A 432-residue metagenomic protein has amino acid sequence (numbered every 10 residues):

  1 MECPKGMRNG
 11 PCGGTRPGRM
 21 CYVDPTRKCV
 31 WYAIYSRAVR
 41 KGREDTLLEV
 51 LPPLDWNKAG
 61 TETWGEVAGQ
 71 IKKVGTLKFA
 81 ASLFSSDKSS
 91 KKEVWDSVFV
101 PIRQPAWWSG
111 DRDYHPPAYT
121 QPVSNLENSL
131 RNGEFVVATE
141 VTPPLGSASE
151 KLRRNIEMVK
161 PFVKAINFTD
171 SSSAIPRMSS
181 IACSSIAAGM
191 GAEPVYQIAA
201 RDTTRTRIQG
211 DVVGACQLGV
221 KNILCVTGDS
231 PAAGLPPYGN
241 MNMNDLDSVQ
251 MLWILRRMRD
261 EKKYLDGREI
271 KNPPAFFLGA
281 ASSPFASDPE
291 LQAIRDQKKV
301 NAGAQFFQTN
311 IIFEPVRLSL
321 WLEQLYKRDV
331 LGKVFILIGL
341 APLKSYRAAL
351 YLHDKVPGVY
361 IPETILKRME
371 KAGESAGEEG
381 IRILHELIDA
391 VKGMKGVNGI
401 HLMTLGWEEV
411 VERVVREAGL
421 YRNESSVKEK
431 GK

Functional and structural regions predicted by a protein language model:
M1-N9, G14-Y119, S426-V427, G431: Iron-sulfur (Fe-S) cluster-binding modules
E93, S97-A165: Conserved N-terminal beta1-alpha1 strand-loop-helix module at the mouth
H115-A118, N242-K271, A281-A286, R328-D389 (+2 more regions): Active-site pocket-lining/capping segments in soluble small-molecule metabolic enzymes
P116-P117, F135-K151, P194-T206, F276-L291 (+1 more regions): Active-site mouth loops of central-metabolism enzymes
E140, I166, A215, K299 (+3 more regions): Conserved, mostly hydrophobic/aromatic
G146-V159, S179-S180, T206-V212, S287-K298 (+1 more regions): Short, acidic/polar
A148-E150, A174-S185, R205-G210, S230-L252 (+4 more regions): Active-site-adjacent beta->alpha loops and helix N-cap segments on the catalytic face of soluble alpha/beta enzymes
A200-L218: Glycine-rich anion/phosphate-binding loops
